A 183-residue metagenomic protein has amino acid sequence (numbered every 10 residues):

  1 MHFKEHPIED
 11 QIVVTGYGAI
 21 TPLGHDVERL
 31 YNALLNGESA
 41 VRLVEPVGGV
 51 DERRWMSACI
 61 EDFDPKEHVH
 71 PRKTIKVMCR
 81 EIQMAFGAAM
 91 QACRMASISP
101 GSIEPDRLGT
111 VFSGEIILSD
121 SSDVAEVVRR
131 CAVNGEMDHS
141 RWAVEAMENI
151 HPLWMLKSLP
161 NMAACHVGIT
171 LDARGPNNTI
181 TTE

Functional and structural regions predicted by a protein language model:
M1-P176, T181: Conserved "HGTGT" condensation-loop signature of ketosynthase/thiolase-family condensing enzymes that catalyze
